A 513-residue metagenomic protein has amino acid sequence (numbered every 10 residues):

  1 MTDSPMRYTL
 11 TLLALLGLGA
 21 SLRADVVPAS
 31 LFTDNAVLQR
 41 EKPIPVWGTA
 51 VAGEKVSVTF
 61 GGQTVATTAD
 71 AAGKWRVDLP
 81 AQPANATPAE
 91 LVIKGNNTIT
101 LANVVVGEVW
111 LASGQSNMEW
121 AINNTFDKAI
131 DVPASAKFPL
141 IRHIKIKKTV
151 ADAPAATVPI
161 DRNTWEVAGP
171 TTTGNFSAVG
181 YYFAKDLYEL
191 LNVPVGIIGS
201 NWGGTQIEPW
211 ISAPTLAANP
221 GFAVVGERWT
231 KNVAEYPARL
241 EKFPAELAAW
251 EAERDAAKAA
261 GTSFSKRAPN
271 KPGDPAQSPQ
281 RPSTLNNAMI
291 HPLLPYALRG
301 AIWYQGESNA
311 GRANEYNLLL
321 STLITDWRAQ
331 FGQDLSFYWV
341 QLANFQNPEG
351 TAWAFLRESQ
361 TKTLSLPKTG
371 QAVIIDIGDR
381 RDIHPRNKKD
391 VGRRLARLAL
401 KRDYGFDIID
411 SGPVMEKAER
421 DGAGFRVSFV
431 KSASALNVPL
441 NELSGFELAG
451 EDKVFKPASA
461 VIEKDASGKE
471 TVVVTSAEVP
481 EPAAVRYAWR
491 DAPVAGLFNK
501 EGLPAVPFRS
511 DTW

Functional and structural regions predicted by a protein language model:
M1-L10: Bacterial N-terminal signal peptides that target proteins for export
S4, A20-A24: Extreme N-terminus of proteins, especially the signal/transit-peptide cleavage junction and the first residues
T9-G19: Bacterial N-terminal signal peptides
A24-W513: Cell-envelope and extracellular/periplasmic
